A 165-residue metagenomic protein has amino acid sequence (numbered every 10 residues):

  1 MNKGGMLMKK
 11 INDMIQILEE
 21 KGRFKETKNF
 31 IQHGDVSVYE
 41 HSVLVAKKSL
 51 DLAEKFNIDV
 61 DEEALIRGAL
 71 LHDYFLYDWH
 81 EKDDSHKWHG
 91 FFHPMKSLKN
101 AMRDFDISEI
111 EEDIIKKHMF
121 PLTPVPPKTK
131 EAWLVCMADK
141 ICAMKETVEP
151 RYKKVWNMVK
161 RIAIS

Functional and structural regions predicted by a protein language model:
M1-S165: Metal-dependent phosphohydrolase cores
